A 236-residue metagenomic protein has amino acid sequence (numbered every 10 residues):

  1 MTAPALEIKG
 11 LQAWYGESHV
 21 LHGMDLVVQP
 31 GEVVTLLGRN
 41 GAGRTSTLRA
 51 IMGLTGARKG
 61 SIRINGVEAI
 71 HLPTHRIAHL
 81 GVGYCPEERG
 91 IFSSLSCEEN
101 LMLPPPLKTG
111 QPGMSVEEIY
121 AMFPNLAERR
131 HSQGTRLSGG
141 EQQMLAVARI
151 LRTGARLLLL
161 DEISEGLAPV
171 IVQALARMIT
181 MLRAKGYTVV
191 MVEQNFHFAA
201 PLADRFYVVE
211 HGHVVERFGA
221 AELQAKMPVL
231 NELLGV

Functional and structural regions predicted by a protein language model:
L6, L21-G23: Conserved structural motif at the start of ABC-family nucleotide-binding domains
L37-R39: The feature captures the beta-strand-to-loop junction immediately N-terminal to the Walker
M52: Helix-to-loop junction immediately C-terminal to a conserved catalytic motif
G56, E68-E88, P112, V116 (+2 more regions): ABC ATPase NBD coupling module
Q133-L137, E141: Conserved ABC ATPase signature
I150-L151: ABC ATPase C-loop
E162-I163: Walker B catalytic motif
